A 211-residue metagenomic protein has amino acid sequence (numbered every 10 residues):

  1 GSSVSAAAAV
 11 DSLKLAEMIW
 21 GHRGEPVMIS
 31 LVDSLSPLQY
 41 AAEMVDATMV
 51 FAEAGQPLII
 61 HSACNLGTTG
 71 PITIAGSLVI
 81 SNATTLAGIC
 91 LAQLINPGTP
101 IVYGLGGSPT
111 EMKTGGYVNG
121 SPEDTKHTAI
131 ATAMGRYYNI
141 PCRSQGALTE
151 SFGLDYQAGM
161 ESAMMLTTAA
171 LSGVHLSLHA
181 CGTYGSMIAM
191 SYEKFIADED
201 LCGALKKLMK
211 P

Functional and structural regions predicted by a protein language model:
G1-L171, H175: Helix-rich catalytic cores of soluble enzyme domains
C142, F152-P211: C-terminal catalytic subdomain
